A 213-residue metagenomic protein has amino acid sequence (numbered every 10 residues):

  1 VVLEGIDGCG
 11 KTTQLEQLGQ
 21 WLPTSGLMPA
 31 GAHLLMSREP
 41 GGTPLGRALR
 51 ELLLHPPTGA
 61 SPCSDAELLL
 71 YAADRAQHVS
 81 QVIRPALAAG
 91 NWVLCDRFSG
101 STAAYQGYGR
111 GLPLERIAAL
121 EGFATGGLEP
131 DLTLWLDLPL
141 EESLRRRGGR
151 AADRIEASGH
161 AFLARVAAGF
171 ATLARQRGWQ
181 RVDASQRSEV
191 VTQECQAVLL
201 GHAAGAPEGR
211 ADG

Functional and structural regions predicted by a protein language model:
L3: Hydrophobic anchor at the beta1->P-loop junction of P-loop NTPases
G8: Walker A (P-loop) phosphate-binding loop of P-loop NTPases
K11: Conserved lysine of the Walker
Q14: Hydrophobic positions on the alpha1 helix immediately C-terminal to the Walker A/P-loop
G19-W21, E141-G213: NTP-dependent small-molecule kinase module
M28-T125: ATP-dependent small-molecule kinase phosphotransfer cores that center on conserved nucleotide phosphate-binding segments
L34-M36, T133-W135, W179-R181: Conserved beta-strand scaffold positions in the cores of enzyme catalytic domains, especially in NTP/NDP-utilizing
R97, S101-A168: A glycine- and Lys/Arg-enriched "phosphate-lid" helix/loop adjacent to the NTP-binding pocket of small-molecule kinases
